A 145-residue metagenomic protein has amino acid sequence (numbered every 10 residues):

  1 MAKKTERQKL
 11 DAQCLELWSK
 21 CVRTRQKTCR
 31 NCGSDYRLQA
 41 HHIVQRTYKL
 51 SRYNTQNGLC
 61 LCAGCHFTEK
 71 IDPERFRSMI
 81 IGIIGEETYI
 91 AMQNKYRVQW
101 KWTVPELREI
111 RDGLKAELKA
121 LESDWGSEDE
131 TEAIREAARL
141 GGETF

Functional and structural regions predicted by a protein language model:
M1-A12: A positional/architectural concept
Q13-Q39, C62: Short cysteine-rich loop/turn motifs with clustered Cys
R30-L59, E69, R75: Histidine-centered nuclease catalytic patch
Q45, G64-E69, R97-V98: Short histidine/acidic/glycine/proline-rich micro-motifs that form metal- and phosphate-coordinating active-site loops
T68-R75, I84-M92: Substrate-binding/catalytic groove segments of enzymes that remodel or degrade extracellular structural polymers
I90-F145: Short flanking/linker segments adjacent to small metal-binding domains or redox-active Cys/His motifs
